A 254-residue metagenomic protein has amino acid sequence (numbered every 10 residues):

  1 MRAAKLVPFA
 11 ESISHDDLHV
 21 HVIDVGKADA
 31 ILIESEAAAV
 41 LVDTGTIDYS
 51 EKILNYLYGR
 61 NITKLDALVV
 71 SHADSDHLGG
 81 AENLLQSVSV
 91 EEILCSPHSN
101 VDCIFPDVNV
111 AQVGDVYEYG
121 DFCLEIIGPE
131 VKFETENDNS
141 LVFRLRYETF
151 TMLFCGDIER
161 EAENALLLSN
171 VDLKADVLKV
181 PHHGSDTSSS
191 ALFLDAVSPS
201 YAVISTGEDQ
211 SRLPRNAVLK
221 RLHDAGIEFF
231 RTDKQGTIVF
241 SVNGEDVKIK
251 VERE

Functional and structural regions predicted by a protein language model:
M1-E254: Non-globular, low-confidence helical/coil segments that flank catalytic cores
